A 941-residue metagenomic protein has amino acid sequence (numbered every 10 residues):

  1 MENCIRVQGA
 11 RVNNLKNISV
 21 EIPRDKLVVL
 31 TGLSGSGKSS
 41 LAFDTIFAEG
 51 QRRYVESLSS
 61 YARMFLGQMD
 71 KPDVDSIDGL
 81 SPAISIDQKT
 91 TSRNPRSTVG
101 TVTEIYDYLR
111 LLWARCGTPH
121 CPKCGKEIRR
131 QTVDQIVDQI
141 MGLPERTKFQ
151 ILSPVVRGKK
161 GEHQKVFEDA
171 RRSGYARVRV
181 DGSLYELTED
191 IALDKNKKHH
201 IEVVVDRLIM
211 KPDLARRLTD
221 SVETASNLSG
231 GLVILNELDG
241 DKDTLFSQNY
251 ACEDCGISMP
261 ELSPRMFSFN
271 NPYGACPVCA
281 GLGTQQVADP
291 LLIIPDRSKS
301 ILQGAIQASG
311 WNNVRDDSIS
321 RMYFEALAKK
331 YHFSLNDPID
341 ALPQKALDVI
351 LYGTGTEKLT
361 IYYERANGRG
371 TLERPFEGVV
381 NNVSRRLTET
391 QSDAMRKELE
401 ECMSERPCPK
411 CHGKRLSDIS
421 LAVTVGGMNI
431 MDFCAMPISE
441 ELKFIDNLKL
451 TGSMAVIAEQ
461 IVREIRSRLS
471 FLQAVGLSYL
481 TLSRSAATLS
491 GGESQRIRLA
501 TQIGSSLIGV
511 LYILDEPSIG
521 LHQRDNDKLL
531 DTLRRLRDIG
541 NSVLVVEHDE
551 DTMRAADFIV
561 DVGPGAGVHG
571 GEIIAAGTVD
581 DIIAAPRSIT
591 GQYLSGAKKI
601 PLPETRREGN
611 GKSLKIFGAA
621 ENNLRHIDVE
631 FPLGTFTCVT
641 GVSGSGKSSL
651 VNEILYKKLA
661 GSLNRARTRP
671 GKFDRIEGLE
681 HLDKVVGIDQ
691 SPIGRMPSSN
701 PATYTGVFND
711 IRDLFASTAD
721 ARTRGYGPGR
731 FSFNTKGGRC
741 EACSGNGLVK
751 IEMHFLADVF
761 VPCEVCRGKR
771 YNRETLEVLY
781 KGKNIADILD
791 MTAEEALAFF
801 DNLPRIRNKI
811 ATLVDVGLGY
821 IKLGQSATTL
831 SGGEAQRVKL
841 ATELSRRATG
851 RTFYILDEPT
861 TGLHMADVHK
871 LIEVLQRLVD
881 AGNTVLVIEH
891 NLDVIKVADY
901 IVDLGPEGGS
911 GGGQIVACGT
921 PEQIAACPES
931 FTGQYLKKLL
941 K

Functional and structural regions predicted by a protein language model:
M1-K941: Conserved phosphate-binding elements of NTP-dependent enzyme cores
